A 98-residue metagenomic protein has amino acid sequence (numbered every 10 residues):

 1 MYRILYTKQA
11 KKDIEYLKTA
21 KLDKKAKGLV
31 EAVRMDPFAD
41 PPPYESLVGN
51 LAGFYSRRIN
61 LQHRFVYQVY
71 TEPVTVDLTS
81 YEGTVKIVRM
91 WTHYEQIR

Functional and structural regions predicted by a protein language model:
M1-V30: Arg/Lys-rich, positively charged N-terminal/basic patches that mediate binding to nucleic acids
Y2, K12, Y44-A52, Q68-P73: Noncatalytic linker/hinge segments flanking ATPase motor cores
I4, D23-K24, F38-P41, Y81: Non-catalytic, surface-exposed connector residues within folded enzymatic/regulatory domains
I4, E45, V85-V88: A broad, low-specificity signal marking well-ordered, structured residues that form hydrophobic/aromatic
A10, N50, W91-H93: Short, solvent-exposed coil/turn elements at secondary-structure transition points
E15, D23-K24, R57-R64, Q68-R98: Enriched for short, Lys/Arg-rich terminal
A20, D36-A39, I97: Generic macromolecular interface patches on structured domains
E31-R58: A short, surface-exposed loop/turn module that caps and links secondary-structure elements
